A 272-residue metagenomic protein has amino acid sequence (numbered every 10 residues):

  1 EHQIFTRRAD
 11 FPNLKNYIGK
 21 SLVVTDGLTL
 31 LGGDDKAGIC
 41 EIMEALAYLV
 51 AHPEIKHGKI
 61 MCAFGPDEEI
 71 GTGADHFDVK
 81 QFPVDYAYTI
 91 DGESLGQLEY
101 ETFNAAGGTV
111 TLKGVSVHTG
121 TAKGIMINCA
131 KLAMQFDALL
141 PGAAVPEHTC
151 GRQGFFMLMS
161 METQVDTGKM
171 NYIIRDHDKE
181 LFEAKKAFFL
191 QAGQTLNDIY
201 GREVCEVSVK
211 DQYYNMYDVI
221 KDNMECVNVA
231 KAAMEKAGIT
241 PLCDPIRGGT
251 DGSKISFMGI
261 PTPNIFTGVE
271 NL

Functional and structural regions predicted by a protein language model:
H2-G33, P66-Q194, E203-C205, K210-M216: Midchain, well-structured core segments that form catalytic/ion-binding scaffolds
I39-A47, D78, D85, A130-A138 (+5 more regions): Predominant activation on well-ordered alpha-helical scaffold segments within soluble catalytic domains
L46-P53, D137-V145, G193-G201, M234-G238: Structural signal for hydrophobic packing residues in well-ordered secondary-structure cores of soluble enzyme domains
A47-E69, C150-G151: Short helix-loop-beta-strand segments that form the rim/entrance of peptidase-like active sites
Q164, P241-L272: Zn-dependent metallopeptidase/amidohydrolase metal-coordination segment
C205-V209, G238-P245: C-terminal helix-coil-helix/basic helical segment that borders enzyme active sites and/or dimer interfaces and provides
N215-A233: Short, low-order "capping/linker" segments at domain edges
